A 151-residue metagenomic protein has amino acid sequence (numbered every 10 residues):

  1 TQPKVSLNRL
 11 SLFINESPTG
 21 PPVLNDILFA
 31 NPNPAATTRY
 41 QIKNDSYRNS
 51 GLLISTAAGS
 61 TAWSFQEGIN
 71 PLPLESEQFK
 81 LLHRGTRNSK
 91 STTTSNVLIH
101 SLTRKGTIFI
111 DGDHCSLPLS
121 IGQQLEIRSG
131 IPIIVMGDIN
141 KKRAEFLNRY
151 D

Functional and structural regions predicted by a protein language model:
T1-L52: Catalytic core of DAGKc-family lipid kinases
L12-S17, I42-N44, T56, S101 (+2 more regions): Short acidic, glycine-rich loop/turn motifs
D45-S89: Gly/Ser/Thr-rich active-site loops/lids in small-molecule metabolic enzymes that frequently grip phosphoryl groups
L52, V97, L125-I127: Generic structural signal for buried aliphatic residues
R84, S91-Q123: A conserved acidic, glycine/proline-rich C-terminal tail/linker
R104-K105, I131-I133: Short, charged beta-turn/beta-strand-edge "cap" motif at the junction between a beta-strand and an adjacent loop
I133, D138-D151: Long, compositionally biased, intrinsically disordered regions
